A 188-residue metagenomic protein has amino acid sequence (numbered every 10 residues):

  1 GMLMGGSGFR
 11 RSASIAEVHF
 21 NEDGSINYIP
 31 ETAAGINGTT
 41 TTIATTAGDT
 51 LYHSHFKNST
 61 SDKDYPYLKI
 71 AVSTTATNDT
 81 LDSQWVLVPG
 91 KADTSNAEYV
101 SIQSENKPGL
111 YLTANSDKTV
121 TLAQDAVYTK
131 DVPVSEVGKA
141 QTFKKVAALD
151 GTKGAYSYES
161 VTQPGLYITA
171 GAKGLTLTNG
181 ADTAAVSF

Functional and structural regions predicted by a protein language model:
G1, R11-S14, G154, P164-L166: A short pocket-lining beta-strand/turn micro-motif at the edge of beta-sheets
M2-G38: Beta-rich carbohydrate-recognition and catalytic domains
G38-F188: Lectin-like carbohydrate-binding module/patch detector with strong preference for beta-trefoil
